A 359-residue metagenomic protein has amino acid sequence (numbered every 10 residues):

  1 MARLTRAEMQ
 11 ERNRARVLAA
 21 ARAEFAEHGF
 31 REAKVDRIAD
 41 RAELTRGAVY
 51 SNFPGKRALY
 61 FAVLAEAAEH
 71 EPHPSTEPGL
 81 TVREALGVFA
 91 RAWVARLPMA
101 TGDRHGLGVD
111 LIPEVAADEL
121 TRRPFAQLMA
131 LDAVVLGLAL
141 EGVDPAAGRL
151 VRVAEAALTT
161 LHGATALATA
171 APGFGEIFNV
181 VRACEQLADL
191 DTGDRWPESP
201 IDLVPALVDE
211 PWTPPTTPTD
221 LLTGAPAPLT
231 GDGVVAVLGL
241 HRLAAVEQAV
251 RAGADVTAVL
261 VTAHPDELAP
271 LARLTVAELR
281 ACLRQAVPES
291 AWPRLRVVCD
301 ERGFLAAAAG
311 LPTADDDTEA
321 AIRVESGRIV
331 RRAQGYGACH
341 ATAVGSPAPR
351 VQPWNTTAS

Functional and structural regions predicted by a protein language model:
N13-A21, I38, V63, A67 (+2 more regions): Generic hydrophobic, amphipathic alpha-helix propensity
R16, E24-A58, A62: Helix-turn-helix
S75-H105: Hydrophobic alpha-helical connector segments
M99-E119: Amphipathic alpha-helical segments used for helix-helix packing
E119-D144: Amphipathic alpha-helical packing segments from all-alpha helical-bundle domains
A126, P145-A188, R195: Hydrophobic/aromatic-rich alpha-helical bundle segments in the mid-to-C-terminal region
Q186-D191, A309-E325, V330-S359: Thiol-/selenol-based redox modules, centered on thioredoxin-like and closely related oxidoreductase domains
E278-D317: Short, internal strand/loop/helix patches that form the active-site neighborhood or redox-interaction surface
